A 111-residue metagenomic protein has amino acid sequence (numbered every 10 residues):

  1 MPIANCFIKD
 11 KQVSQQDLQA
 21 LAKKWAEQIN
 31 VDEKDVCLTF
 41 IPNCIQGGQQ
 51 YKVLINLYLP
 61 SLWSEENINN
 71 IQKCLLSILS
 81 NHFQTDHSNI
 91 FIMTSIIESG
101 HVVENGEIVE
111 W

Functional and structural regions predicted by a protein language model:
M1-W111: Interaction-mediating elements
